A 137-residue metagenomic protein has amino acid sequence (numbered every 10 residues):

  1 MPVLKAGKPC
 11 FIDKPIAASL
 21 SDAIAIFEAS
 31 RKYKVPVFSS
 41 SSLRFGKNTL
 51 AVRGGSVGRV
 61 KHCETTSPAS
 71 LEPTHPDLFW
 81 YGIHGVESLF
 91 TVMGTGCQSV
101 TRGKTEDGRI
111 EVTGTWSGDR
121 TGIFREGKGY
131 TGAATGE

Functional and structural regions predicted by a protein language model:
M1, A23-I24, F45-N48, G103 (+2 more regions): NAD(P)-dependent dehydrogenase/reductase Rossmann-like domain
M1-I12: Rossmann-fold NAD(P) dinucleotide-binding segment
P2, A29, S88: Hydrophobic/aromatic ligand-binding patch that stacks against planar heteroaromatic rings of cofactors or nucleotides
F11, I16-H75, G85: A contiguous active-site-proximal alpha/beta segment in oxidoreductase catalytic domains
C63-A133: Rossmann-like dinucleotide-binding domain that binds NAD(P)(H)
